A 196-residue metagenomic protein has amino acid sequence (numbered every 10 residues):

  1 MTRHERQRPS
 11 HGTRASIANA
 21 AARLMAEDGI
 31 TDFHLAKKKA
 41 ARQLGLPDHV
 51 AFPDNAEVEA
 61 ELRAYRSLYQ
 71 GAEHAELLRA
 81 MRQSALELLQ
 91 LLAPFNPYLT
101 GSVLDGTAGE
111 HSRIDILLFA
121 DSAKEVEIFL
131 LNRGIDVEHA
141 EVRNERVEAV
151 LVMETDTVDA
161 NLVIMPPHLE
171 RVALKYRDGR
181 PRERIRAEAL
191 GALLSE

Functional and structural regions predicted by a protein language model:
T2-I30, H34-Y98, S102-E110, A120-E196: Catalytic core of pol beta-like nucleotidyltransferases
